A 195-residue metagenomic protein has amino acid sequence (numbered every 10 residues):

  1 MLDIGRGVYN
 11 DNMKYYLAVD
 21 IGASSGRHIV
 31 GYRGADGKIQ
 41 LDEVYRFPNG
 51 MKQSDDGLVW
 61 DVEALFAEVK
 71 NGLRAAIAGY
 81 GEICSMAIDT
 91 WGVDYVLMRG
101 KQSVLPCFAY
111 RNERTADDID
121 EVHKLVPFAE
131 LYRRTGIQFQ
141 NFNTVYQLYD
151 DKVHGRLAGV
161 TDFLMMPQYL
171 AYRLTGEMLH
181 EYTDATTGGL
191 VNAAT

Functional and structural regions predicted by a protein language model:
L2-P106, D117, R133, G159: N-terminal glycine/serine-rich phosphate-binding loop of ATP-dependent small-molecule kinases, especially carbohydrate
I21-A23, L131-T195: Gly/Ser/Thr-rich active-site cleft segment
Q102-R114, T186-L190: A charged helix-plus-loop insertion that forms the helical arch/lid used to bind and gate nucleic-acid substrates
N112-L125: Short alpha-helix plus adjacent loop in nuclease-associated cores
V126-E130: Short, basic/glycine-rich phosphate-binding loops at helix/coil junctions that contact nucleotide phosphates
